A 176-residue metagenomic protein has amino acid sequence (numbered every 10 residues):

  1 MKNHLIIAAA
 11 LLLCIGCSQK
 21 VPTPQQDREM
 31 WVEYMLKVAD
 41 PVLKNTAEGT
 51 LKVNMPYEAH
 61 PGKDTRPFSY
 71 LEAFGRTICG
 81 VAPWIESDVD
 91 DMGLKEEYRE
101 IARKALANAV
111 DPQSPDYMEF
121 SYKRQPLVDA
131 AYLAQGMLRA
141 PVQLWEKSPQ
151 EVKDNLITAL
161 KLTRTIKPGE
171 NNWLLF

Functional and structural regions predicted by a protein language model:
K2-A8: Sec-dependent signal peptide recognition, specifically the positively charged N-region followed immediately by
I15-G16: C-terminal motif of bacterial Sec signal peptides marking the signal peptidase cleavage site
K20-E72, P83, E100-A107: Low-complexity, Ser/Thr/Pro/Gly-enriched N-terminal "stalk/linker" regions
Y70, V81-W84, K95-F176: Aromatic-lined, polymer-binding surfaces characteristic of secreted/periplasmic polysaccharide-degrading enzymes
D88-D90: Boundary/linker elements of alpha-helical solenoid repeat scaffolds
